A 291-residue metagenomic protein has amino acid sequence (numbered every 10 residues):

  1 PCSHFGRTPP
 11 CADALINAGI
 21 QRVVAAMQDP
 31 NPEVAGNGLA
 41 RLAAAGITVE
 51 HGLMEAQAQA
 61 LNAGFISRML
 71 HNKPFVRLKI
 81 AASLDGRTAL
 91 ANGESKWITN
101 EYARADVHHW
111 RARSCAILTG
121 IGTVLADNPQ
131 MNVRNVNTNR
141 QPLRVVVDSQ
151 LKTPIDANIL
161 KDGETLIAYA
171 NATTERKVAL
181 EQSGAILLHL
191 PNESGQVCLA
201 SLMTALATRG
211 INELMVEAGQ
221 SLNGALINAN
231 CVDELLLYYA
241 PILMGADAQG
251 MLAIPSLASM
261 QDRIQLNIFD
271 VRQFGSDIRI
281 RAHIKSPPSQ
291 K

Functional and structural regions predicted by a protein language model:
P1-Q57, L143, T173, I186 (+1 more regions): Zn2+-dependent cytidine deaminase-like catalytic core
C2, L42, G86, G120 (+5 more regions): Residue-level signal for inorganic ion chemistry
R22-V23, A116, E213, D233-E234: Residues at the N-termini of beta-strands
P30-E33, A56-Q57, L125, K152-P154 (+2 more regions): Short gly/pro/ser/thr-enriched loop/turn and capping motifs at secondary-structure boundaries
L39, L53-A81: Proteins enriched for Cys/Gly/acidic motifs involved in redox and nucleic-acid/cofactor modification
S67, K73, R77-L84, T88-N212 (+1 more regions): Active-site ligand-binding patch in enzyme domains
I227-L266: Flexible, gly/pro- and Lys/Arg-enriched active-site loops
I254-K291: Conserved histidine-centered catalytic loops in small-molecule metabolism enzymes
